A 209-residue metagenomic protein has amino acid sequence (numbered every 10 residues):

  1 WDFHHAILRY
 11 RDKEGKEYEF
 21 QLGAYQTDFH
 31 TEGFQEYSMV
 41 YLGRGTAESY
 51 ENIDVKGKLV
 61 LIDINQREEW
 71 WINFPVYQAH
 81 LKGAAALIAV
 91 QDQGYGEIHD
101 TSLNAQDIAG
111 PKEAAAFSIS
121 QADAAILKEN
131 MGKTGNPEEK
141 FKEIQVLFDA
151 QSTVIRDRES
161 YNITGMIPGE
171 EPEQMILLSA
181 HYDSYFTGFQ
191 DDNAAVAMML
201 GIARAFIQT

Functional and structural regions predicted by a protein language model:
W1-K16, A89-Q106, S160: Protein/peptide-recognition domains central to ubiquitin and immune signaling
W1-L59, Q66: Noncatalytic luminal/extracellular "stalk/propeptide" segments of secretory-pathway proteins
Q26-H30, Y37-L42, L61-V76, K112-F117 (+3 more regions): Second-shell loop/turn segments in exported
R44-H99: A conserved hydrophobic secondary-structure block that centers on an alpha-helix together with its immediately flanking
Y95-A124: Short acidic, glycine/proline-enriched helix-loop-strand junctions
E113-Y161: Long, well-ordered, tryptophan-enriched scaffold segments
I163, I176-T209: Alpha-helical metal-binding/catalytic segments enriched in His/Glu/Asp
T164-P172: Short beta-strand-to-loop junctions in surface cap/lid or active-site-entrance loops
